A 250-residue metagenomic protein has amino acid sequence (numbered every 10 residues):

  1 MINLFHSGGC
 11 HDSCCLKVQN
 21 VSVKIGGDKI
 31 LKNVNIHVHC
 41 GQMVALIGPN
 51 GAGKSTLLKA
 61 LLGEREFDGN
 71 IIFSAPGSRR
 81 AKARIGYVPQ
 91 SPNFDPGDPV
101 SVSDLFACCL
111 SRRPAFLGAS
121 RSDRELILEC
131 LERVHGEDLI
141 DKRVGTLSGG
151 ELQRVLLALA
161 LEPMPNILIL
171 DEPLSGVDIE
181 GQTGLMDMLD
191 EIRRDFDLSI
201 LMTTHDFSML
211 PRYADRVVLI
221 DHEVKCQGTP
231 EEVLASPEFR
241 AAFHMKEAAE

Functional and structural regions predicted by a protein language model:
I47-P49: The feature captures the beta-strand-to-loop junction immediately N-terminal to the Walker
R121-L139: Conserved ABC ATPase "signature" region
R143-L147, E151: Conserved ABC ATPase signature
M164: Conserved catalytic motifs of ABC-family nucleotide-binding domains
L168-E172: Catalytic Walker B motif of ABC-type/P-loop ATPase nucleotide-binding domains
T204-H205: H-loop/switch region of ABC-family ATPase nucleotide-binding domains
V217-T229: H-loop (His-switch) and adjacent beta-strand-loop-beta switch element of ABC-type ATPase nucleotide-binding domains
